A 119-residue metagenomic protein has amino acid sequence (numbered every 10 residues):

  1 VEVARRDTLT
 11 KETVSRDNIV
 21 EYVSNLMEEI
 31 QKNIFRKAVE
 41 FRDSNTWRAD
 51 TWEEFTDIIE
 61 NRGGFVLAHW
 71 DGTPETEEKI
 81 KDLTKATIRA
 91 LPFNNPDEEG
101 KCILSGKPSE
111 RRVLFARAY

Functional and structural regions predicted by a protein language model:
V1-Y119: NTP/phosphate- and nucleic-acid-binding module
